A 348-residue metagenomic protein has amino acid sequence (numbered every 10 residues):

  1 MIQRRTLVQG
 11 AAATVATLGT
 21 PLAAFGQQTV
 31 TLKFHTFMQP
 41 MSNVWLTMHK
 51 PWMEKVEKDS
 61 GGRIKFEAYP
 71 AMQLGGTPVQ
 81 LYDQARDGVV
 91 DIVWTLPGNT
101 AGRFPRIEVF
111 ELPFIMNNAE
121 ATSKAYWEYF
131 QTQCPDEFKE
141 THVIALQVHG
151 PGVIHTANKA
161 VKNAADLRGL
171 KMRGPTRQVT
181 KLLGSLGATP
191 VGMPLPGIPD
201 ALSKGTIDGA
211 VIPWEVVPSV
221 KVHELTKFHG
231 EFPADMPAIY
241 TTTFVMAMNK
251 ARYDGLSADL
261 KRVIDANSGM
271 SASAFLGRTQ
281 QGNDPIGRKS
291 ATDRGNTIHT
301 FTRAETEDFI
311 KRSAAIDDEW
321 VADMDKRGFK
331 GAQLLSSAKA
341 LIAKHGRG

Functional and structural regions predicted by a protein language model:
I2, T6-L18, F25-A121, D136-G348: N-terminal secretory/targeting leader peptides
A121-Q131: A gly/proline- and charged-residue-enriched helix-loop-helix capping module
